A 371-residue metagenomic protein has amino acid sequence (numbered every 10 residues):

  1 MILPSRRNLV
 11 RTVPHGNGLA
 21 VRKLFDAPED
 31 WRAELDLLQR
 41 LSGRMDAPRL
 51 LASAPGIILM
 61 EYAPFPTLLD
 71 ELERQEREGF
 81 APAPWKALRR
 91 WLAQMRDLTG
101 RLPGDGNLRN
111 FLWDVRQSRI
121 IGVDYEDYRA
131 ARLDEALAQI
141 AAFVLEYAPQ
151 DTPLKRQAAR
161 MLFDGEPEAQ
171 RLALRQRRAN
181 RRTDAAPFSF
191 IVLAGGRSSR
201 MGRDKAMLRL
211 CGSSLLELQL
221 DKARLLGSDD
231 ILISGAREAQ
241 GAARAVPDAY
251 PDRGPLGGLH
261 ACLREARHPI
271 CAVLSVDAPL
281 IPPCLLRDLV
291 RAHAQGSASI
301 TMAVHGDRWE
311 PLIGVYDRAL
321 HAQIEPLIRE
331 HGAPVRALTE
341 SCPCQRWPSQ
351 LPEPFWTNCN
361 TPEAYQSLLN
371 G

Functional and structural regions predicted by a protein language model:
M1-L35, Q39: ATP-binding glycine-rich loop module of kinase domains
L41-A47, L69-V115, I120: Conserved kinase catalytic-core helix
L50-S53: Conserved beta3 strand of the protein kinase N-lobe
P55-T67: Conserved short submotifs of the Hanks-type protein kinase catalytic core that shape the nucleotide-binding pocket
N107-Q139: Catalytic activation segment of kinase domains across protein kinase-like and atypical kinase folds
A136-P167: Active-site activation/catalytic loop segments of kinase-like enzymes and analogous catalytic loops in related
P187-R318, E325-G332, E340-F355, E363: Nucleotide and nucleotide-moiety/phosphate-recognizing core
